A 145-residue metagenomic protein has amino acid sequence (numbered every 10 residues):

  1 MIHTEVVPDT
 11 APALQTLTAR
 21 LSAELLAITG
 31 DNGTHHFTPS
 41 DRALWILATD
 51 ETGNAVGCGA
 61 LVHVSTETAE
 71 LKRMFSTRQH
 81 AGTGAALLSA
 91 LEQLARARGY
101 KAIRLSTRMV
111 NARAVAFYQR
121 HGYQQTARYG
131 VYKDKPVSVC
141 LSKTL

Functional and structural regions predicted by a protein language model:
I2-K72, S76-Q79, L88-S89, L94 (+3 more regions): Acetyl-CoA-dependent GNAT
V6-T10, I46, K101-R104, R108-H121 (+1 more regions): C-terminal "cap" of GNAT-fold acetyltransferases
G82: Glycine-rich phosphate-binding loop
A86, A90, A112-R113: Alpha-helical macromolecular-interaction surfaces
